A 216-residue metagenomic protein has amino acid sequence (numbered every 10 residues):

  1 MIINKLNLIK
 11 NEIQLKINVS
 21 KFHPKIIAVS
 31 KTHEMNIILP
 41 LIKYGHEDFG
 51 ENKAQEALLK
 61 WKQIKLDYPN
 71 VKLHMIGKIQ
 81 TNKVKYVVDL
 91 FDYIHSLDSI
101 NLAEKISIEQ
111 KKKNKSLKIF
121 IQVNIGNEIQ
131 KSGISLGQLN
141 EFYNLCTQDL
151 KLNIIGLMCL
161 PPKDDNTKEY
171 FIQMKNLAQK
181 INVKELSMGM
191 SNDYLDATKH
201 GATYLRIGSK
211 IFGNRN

Functional and structural regions predicted by a protein language model:
M1-E185, M190-N192, T198-H200: Conserved alpha/beta-domain cores
T198, I211-N216: Expand to "…catalyze enediolate/carbanion chemistry for C-C bond making/breaking, isomerization, decarboxylation
T203-Y204: Divalent-metal-activated hydrolytic enzyme cores
